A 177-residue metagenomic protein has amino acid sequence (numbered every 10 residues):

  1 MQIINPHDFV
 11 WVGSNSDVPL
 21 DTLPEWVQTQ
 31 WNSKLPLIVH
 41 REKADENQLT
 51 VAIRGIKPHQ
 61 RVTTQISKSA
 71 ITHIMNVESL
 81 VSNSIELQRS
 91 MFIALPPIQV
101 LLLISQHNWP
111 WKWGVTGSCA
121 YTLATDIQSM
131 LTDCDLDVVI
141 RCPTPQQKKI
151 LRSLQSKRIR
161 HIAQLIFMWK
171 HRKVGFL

Functional and structural regions predicted by a protein language model:
M1-S118, L151, Q155-A163, F167: Helical scaffold of the NTase/Pol beta-like nucleotidyltransferase catalytic core
L102-L136, I140-Q146: Active-site nucleotide-donor binding segment shared across nucleotidyl transfer reactions
D137-L177: Hydrophobic secondary-structure block in the mid-to-C-terminal portion of proteins
